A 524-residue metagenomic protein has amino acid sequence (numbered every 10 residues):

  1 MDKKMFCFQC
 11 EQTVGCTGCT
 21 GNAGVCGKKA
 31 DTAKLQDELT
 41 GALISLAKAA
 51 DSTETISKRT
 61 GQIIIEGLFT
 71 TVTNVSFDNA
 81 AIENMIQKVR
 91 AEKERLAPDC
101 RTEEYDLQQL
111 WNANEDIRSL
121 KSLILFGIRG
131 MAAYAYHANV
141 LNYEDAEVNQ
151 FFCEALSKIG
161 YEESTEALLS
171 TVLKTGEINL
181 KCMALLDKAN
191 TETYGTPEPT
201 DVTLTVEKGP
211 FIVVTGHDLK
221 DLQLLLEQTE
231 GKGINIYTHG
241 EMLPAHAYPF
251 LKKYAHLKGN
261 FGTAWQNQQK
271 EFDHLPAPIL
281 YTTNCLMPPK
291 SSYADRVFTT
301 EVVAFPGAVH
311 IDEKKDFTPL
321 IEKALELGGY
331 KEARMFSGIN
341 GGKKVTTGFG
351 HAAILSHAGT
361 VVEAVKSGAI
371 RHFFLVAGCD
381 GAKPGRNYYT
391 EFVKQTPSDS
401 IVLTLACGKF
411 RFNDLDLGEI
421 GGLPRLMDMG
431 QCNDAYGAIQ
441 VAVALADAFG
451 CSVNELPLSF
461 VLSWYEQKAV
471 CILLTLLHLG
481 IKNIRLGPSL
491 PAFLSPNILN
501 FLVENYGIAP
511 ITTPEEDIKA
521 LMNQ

Functional and structural regions predicted by a protein language model:
D2-D37, I44-S45, E54, K174-Q524: Anaerobic metallocofactor- and corrinoid-dependent redox/one-carbon enzyme cores, especially those from methanogenesis
L43-T193: Electropositive, gly/pro-rich neighborhoods at or near active sites that engage anionic ligands
